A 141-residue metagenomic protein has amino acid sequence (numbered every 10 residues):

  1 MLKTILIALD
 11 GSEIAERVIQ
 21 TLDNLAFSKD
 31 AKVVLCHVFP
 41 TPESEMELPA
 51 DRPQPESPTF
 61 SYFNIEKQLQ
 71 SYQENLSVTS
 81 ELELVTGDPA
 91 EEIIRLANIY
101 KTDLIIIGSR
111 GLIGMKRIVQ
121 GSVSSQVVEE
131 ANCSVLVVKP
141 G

Functional and structural regions predicted by a protein language model:
K3-R52: Small/aliphatic-rich secondary-structure junction motif
T4, L96-G141: Gly/Ser-rich helix-loop-strand patches that form or flank binding pockets for ribonucleotide-derived cofactors
Q20-D23, Q70, S125: Active-site phosphate/pyrophosphate- and oxyanion-stabilizing loops and adjacent acidic/basic residues in soluble
N24-F27, E74, N98-I99, E129: Solvent-exposed polar/charged
V34-C36, E81-V85, L136: General small-molecule cofactor/ligand-binding pocket signal
R52-N64: A short acidic, glycine-rich active-site loop that binds or catalyzes chemistry on phosphate/adenosine moieties
Y62-L76: N-terminal Rossmann-like dinucleotide/flavin-binding domain of flavoprotein oxidoreductases that bind FAD/FMN
E74-I105: Structural beta-alpha unit
